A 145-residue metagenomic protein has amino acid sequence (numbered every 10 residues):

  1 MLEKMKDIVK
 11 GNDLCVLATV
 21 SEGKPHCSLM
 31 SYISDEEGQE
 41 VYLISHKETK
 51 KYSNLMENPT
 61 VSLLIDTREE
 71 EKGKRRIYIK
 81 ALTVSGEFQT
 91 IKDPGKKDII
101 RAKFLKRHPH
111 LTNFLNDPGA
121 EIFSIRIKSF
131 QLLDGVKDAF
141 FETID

Functional and structural regions predicted by a protein language model:
M1-C15: Extreme N-terminal tail/first-helix region
L2, E48-T49: Structural motif corresponding to alpha-helix initiation and N-cap regions
V9-K10, M56, L105: Alpha-helix boundary recognition
N12-K47, S53-L55, S62-T67, K74: Short beta-strand segments
K47-E48, K128: A generic "binding-loop/recognition-motif" signal
T49-K50, E70, D138-F140: Short, surface-exposed beta-strand-loop junctions and turns on beta-sheet-rich folds
E57-P59, P109: Proline-centered flexible-loop/turn and helix-kink motifs
R76-D145: Charged, gly/pro-rich active-site loop segments
